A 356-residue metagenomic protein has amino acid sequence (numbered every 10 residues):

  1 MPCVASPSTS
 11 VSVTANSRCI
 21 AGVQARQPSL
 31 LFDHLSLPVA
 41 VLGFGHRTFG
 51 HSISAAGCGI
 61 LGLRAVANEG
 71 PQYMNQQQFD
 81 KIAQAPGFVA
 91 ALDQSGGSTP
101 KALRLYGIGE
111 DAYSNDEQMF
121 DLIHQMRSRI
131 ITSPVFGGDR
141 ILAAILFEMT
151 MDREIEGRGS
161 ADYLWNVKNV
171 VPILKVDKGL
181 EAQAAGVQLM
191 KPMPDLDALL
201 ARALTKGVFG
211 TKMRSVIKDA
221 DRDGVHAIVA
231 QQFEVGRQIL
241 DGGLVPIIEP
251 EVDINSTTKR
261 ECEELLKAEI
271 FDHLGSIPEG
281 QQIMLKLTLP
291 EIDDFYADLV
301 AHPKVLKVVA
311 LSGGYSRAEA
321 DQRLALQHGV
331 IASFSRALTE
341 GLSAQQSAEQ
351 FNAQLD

Functional and structural regions predicted by a protein language model:
C3-S12, S17-C19: Low-acidity, Ser/Thr- and Arg-rich intrinsically disordered low-complexity segments
N16, D33-H34, H46, H51: Intrinsic-disorder-associated, low-complexity terminal segments enriched in Asp/Asn/His/Tyr and depleted of Lys/Arg
P28: Cationic, low-complexity basic patches in intrinsically disordered or flexible, solvent-exposed regions
H51-Y73: Short, Lys/Arg-enriched N-terminal segments with co-localized hydrophobic residues within the first ~10-30 amino acids
Y73-F209, I217-D219, E269-L287, E291-D356: Alpha/beta catalytic barrel-like cores
L174, I228-G242, L265-P278: Alpha-helix-loop-beta-strand connector modules within alpha/beta enzyme cores
A182-Q188, T211-H226, D253-R260: Surface-exposed cleft-lining segments at the edges of enzyme active sites
F209-S215, G243-E251, K286-L287: Short beta-strand segments at enzyme active-site cores
